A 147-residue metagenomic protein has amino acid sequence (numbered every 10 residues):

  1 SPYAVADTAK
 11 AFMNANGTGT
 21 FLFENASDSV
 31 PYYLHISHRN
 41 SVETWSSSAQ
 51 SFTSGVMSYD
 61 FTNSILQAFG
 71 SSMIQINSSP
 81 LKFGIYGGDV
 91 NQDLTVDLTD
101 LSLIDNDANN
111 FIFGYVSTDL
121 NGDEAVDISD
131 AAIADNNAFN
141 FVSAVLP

Functional and structural regions predicted by a protein language model:
S1-D7, T44-A49: Acidic Ser/Thr/Pro-rich low-complexity disordered segments that often serve as glycosylated linkers/stalks around
P2, R39-V42, N109-N110, F139-N140: Acidic glycine-/aspartate-rich tracts in secreted/extracellular proteins
P2-T18: Short, acidic Ser/Thr/Gly-rich low-complexity loop/linker segments typical of extracellular and cell-surface proteins
F12-N14, S41-I76: Structured interaction patches on ligand/partner-binding surfaces of diverse proteins
N14-N16, S27-S29, D97, D127: Surface-exposed coil/turn segments at beta-strand junctions on protein surfaces, enriched
G17-Y32, R39-S41: Short Pro-Gly-centered beta-turn/loop motif in secreted/extracellular proteins
S72-S79, V90-S117, N121-P147: Alpha-helical segments with a strong preference for the paired helices of cellulosomal dockerin domains
